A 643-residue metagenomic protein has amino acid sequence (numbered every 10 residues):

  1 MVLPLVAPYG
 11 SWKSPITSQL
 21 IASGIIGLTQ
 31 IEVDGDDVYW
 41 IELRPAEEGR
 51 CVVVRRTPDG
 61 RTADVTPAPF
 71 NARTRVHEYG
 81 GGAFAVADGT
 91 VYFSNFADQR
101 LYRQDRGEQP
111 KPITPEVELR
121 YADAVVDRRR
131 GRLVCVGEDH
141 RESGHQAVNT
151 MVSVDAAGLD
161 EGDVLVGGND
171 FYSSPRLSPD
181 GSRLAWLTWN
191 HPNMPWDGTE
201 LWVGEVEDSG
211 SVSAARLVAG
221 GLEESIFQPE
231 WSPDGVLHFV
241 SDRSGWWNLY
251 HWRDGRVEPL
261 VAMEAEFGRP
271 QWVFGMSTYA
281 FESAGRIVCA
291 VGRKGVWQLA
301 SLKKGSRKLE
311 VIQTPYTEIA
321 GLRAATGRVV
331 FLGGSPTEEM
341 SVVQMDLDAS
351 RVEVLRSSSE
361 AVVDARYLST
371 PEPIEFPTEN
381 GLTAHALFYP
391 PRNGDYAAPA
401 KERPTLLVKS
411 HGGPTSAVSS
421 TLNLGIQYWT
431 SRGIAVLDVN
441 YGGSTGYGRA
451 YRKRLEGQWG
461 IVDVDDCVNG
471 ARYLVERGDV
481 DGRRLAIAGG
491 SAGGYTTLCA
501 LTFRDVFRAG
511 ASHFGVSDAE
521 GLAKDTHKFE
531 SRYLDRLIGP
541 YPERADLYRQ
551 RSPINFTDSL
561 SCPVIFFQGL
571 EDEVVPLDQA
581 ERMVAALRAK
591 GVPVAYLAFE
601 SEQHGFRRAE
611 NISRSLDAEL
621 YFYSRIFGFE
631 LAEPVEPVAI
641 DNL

Functional and structural regions predicted by a protein language model:
V6-R56, R73-A85: Beta-strand-rich domains and repeat architectures in extracellular enzymes and scaffolds, especially beta-propellers
I16-A22, A63-T74, Q109-P115, E161-V166 (+4 more regions): A short beta-strand motif characteristic of beta-propeller blades
G24-D34, N71-V91, E118-L133, G167-L184 (+7 more regions): Conserved beta-propeller blade repeats
I25-E32, I41-E42, C51, A63-D64 (+10 more regions): Non-catalytic accessory segments flanking enzyme active sites
E42-V52, A72-E78, F93-L101, P115-Y121 (+11 more regions): A flexible loop/linker signature enriched in serine peptidases of the S9 family
T57-G60, D105-E108, D155-G158, V206-S209 (+3 more regions): Short loop/turn segments that connect beta-strands within beta-propeller blades
H140, P192, S358-R483, G490 (+2 more regions): Cap/lid segment of the alpha/beta-hydrolase catalytic domain
Y441-L643: Active-site-proximal cap/loop segments of hydrolase catalytic domains
